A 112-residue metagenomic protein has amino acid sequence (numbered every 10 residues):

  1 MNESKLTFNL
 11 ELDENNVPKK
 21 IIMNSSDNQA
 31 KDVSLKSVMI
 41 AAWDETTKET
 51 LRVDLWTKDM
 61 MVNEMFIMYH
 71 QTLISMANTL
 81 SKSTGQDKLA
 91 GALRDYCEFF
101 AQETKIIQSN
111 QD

Functional and structural regions predicted by a protein language model:
M1-F8, K31: Structured beta-strand/loop patches that form or line metal/cofactor-binding pockets in enzymes
E3, L12, Q108-D112: Short hydrophobic/aromatic patches at helix-to-coil boundaries
L6-S25: Active-site and channel-lining beta-strand-loop segments that bind or position nucleotide-derived/phosphorylated
N16, M60-I67, R94-K105: Short alpha-helical interface elements
K19-G85: Active-site- and interface-proximal helix/loop "cap" or "latch" segments in soluble metabolic and energy-transducing
N78-D112: C-terminal charged interaction modules
